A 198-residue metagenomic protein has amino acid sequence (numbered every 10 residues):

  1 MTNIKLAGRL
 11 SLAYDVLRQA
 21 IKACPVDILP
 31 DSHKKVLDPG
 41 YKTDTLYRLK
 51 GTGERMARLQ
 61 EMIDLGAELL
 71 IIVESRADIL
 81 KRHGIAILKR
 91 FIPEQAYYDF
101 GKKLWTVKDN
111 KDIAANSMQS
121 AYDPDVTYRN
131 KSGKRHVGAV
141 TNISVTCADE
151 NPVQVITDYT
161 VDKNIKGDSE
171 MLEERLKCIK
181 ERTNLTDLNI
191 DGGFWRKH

Functional and structural regions predicted by a protein language model:
M1-D187, G192, K197: Polybasic low-complexity intrinsically disordered regions
